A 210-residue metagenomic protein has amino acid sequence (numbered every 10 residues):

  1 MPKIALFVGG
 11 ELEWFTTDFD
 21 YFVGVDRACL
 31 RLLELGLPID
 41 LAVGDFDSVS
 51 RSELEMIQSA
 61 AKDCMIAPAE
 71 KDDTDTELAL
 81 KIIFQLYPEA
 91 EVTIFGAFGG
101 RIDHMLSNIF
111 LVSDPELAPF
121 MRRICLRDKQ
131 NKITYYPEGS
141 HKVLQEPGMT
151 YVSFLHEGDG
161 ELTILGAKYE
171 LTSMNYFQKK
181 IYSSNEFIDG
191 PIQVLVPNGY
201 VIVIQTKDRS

Functional and structural regions predicted by a protein language model:
M1-I57: N-terminal beta-strand-loop-alpha-helix module at the start of alpha/beta ligand-binding or catalytic domains
M1-P2, D20, P88-E91, R122: Short coil/turn segments at beta-strand junctions that form active-site/ligand-binding loops
C29-R31, V49-R51, D73, R101 (+2 more regions): Short gly/pro/ser/thr-enriched loop/turn and capping motifs at secondary-structure boundaries
A60-P68, M121-C125, P147-L155: A glycine-rich helix N-cap at a beta->alpha junction
M65-Y87: Short phosphate-binding loop-to-helix
E91-S140: Anionic-ligand-binding alpha/beta catalytic cores of soluble enzymes and soluble regulatory domains that recognize
K129-N131, Y136-S210: Long, charged alpha-helical interface segments
